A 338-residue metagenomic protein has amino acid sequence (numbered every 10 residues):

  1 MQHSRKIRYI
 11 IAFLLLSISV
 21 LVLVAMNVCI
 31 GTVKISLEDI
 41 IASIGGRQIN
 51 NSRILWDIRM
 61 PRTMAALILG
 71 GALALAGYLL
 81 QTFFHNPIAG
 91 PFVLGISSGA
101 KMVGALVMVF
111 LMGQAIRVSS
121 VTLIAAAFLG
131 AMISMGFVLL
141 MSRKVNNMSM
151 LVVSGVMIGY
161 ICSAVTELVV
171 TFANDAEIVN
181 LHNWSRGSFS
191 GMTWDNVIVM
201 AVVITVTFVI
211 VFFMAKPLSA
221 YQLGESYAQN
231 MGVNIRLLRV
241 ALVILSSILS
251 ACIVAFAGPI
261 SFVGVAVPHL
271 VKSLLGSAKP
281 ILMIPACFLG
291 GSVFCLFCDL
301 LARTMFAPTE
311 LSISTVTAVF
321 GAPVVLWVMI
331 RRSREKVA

Functional and structural regions predicted by a protein language model:
M1-A338: Alpha-helical transmembrane segments in inner-membrane proteins
